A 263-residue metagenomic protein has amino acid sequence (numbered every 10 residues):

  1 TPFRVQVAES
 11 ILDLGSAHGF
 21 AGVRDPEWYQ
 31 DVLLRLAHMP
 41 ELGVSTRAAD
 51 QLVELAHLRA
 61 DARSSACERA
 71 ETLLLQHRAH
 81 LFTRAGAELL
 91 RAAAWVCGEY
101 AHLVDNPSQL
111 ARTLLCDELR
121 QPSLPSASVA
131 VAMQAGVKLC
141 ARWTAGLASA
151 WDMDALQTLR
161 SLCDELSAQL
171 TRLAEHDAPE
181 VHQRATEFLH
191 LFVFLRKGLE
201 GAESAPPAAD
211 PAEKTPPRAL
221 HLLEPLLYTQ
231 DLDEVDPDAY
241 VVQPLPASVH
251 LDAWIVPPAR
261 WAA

Functional and structural regions predicted by a protein language model:
T1, V5, G15-V23, L34-L42 (+6 more regions): Hydrophobic alpha-helical scaffolding
T1-L34, L42-S45, E88-G98, A130-M133 (+1 more regions): Long alpha-helical HEAT/HEAT-like repeat alpha-solenoid scaffolds in very large eukaryotic proteins, especially those
R4, A8-I11, G22-Q30, S45 (+5 more regions): Core helices of alpha-solenoid repeat scaffolds
S10-G19, L33-H38, A48-A60, L73-H77 (+4 more regions): Hydrophobic residues within the alpha-helices of tandem HEAT/HEAT-like
E71-T72, H80-G86, N106-A263: Acidic, serine/threonine-rich low-complexity intrinsically disordered linkers/hinges in large eukaryotic
